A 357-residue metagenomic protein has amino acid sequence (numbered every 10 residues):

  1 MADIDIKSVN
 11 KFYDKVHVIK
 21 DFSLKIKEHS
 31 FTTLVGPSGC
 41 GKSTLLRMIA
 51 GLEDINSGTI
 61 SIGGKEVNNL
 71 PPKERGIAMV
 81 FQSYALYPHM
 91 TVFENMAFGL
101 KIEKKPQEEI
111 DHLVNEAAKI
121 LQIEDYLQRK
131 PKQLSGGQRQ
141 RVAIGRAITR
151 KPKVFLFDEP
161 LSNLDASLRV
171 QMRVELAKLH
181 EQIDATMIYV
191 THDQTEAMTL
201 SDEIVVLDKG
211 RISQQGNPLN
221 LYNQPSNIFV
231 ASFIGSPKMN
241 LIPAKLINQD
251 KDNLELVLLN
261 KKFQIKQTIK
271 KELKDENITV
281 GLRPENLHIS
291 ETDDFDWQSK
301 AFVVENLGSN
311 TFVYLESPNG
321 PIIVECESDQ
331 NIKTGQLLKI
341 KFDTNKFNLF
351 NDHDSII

Functional and structural regions predicted by a protein language model:
F22-T33: Pre-Walker A (P-loop) beta-loop-beta motif of ABC nucleotide-binding domains
V35-P37: The feature captures the beta-strand-to-loop junction immediately N-terminal to the Walker
S43-L46, V142: ABC ATPase nucleotide-binding domain helices that frame the ATP-binding cleft
A50: Helix-to-loop junction immediately C-terminal to a conserved catalytic motif
G58-E66: Conserved ABC transporter NBD signature motif
P72-F229: ABC ATPase nucleotide-binding domains
P237, Q249-I357: Non-catalytic connector elements of ABC transporters
